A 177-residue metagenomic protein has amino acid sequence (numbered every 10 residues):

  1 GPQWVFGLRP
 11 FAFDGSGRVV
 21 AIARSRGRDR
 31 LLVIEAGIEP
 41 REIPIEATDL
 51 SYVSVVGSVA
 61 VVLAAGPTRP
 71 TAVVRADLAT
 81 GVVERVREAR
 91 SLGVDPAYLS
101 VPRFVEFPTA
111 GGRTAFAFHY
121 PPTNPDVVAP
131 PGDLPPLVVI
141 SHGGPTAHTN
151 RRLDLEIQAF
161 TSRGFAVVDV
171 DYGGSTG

Functional and structural regions predicted by a protein language model:
G1, E39-P44: A short beta-strand motif characteristic of beta-propeller blades
G1-F6, I22-L31, A47, A64-A72 (+2 more regions): A flexible loop/linker signature enriched in serine peptidases of the S9 family
V5-A12, L153: Beta-propeller blade termini and top-face loops
L8, S16, L134-P135: Phosphate-coordination loops involved in phosphoryl transfer and adenosine-cofactor binding
F13-S16, V55-G57: Residue-level detector of Asp-centered blade-edge/turn motifs that repeat once per structural unit in beta-propeller
S16, S25-R28, G37, P70 (+1 more regions): Surface-exposed loop/turn positions within WD40 beta-propeller blades
L32-E35, D77: Structural recognition of the beta-propeller blade-terminating site
S51-G177: Serine-hydrolase catalytic core recognition
